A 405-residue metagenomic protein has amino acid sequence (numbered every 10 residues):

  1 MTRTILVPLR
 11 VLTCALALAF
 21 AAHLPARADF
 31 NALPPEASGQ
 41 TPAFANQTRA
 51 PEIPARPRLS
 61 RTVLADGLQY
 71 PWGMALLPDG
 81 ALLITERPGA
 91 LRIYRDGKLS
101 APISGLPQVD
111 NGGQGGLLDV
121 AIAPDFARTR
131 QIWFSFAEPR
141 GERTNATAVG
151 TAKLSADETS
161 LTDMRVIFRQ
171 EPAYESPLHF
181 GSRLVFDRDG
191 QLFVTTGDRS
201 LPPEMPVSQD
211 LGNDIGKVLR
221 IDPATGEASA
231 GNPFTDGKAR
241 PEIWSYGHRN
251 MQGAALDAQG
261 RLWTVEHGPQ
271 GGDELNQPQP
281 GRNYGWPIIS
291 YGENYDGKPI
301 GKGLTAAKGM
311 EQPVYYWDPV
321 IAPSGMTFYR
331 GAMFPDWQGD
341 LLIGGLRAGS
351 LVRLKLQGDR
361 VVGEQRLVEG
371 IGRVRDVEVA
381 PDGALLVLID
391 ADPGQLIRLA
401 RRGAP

Functional and structural regions predicted by a protein language model:
M1-V7: N-terminal secretory signal peptides that target proteins for export/translocation
R10-A22: Bacterial N-terminal signal peptides
R27-P202, G253, R261-G268, P319-Q357 (+1 more regions): Acidic, Gly/Ser/Thr-rich repeat motifs that build Ca2+-stabilized beta-propeller blades
I103-G115, M164-F180, P223-W244, P287-W317: Surface-exposed loop and turn segments in beta-propeller and other repeat-based domains that flank or scaffold
A152-T159, L219-A228, P278-G285, L354-D359 (+1 more regions): Short loop/turn segments immediately following beta-strands, especially the blade-tip and inter-blade linker loops
P202-N213: Acidic/polar, solvent-exposed loop segments in beta-strand-rich repeat domains
A239-Q279: Repeat-solenoid scaffold signature
H248, V361-P381: Conserved blade-ending motifs and adjacent loop-strand segments that build the rim/top face of beta-propeller domains
